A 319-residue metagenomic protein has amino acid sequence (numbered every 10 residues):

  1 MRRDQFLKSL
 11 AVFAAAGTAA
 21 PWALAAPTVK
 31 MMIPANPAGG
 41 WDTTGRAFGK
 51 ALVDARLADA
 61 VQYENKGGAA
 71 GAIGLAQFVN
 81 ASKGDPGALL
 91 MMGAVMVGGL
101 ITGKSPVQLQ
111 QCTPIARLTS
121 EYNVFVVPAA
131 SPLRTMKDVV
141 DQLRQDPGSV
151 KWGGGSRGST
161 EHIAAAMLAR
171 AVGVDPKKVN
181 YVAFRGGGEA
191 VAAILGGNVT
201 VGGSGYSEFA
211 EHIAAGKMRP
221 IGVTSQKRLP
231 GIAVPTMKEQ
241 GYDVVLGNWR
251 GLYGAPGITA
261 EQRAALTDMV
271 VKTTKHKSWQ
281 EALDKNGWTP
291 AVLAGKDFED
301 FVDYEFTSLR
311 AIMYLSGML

Functional and structural regions predicted by a protein language model:
Q5-L24: N-terminal export signals
L24-Q111, S149, V174-V201, V292 (+1 more regions): N-terminal (or domain-start) structured segment
N80-A88, L100-E189, M237, W249-A282: Hinge/capping helix and adjacent helix->loop/strand transition within the periplasmic-binding protein
A94-K104, M167-V172, T200-V234: A ligand-binding cleft/hinge motif common to bilobed small-molecule-binding domains
E208-K275, Y304-T307: C-terminal lobe and pocket-closing loops of periplasmic/extracytoplasmic Venus-flytrap solute-binding proteins
A260-L319: An extracytoplasmic/periplasmic, membrane-proximal ligand-sensing/linker region
